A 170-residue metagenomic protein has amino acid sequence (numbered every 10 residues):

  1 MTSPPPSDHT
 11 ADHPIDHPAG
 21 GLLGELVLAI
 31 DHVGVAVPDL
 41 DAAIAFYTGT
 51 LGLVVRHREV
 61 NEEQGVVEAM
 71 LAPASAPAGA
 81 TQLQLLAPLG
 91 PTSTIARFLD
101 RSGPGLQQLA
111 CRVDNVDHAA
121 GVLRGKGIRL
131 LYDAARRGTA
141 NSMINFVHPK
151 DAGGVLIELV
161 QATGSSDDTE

Functional and structural regions predicted by a protein language model:
T2-E25, A69-M70, A78, C111 (+1 more regions): Vicinal oxygen chelate
G20-E25, I30-D31, R56, E63-G65 (+3 more regions): A cross-kingdom feature marking solvent-exposed beta-strand/loop segments within repeated, beta-rich binding/scaffold
I30-P38, A69-P77, T81, G90 (+2 more regions): Vicinal oxygen chelate
D39-V54, G125-K126: Amphipathic alpha-helical segments
L40, V60, P88-G90: Histidine- and/or cysteine-centered catalytic micro-motif in compact active-site loops
D41-I44, E59, D117-A120: Generic structural signal for individual residues within well-ordered alpha-helical segments across diverse proteins
G52-A74: Acidic (E/D-rich), amphipathic helical modules within compact regulatory domains
L86-P88, T92, L159-A162: Amphipathic N-proximal alpha-helical interface segments
